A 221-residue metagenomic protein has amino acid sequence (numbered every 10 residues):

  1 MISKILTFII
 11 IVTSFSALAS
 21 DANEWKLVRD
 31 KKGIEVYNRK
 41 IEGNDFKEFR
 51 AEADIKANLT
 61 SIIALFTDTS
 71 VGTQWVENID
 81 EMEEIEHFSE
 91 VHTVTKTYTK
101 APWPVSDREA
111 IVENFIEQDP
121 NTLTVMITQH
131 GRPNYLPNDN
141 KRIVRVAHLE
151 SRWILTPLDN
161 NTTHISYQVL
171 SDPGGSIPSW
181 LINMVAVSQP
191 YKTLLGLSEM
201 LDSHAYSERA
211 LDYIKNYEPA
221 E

Functional and structural regions predicted by a protein language model:
M1-L6: Bacterial N-terminal signal peptides that target proteins for export
S14-S16: N-terminal signal peptide c-region/cleavage motif recognized by signal peptidases
S20-E221: Eukaryotic helix-grip
